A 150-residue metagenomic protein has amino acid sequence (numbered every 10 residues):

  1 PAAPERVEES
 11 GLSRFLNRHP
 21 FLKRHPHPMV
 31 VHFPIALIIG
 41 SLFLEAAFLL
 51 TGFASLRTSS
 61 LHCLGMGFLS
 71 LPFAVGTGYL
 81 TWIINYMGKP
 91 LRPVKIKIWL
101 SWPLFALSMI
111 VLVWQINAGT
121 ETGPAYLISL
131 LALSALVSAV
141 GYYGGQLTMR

Functional and structural regions predicted by a protein language model:
P1-R150: Polytopic transmembrane helical bundles with strong interfacial aromatic enrichment
